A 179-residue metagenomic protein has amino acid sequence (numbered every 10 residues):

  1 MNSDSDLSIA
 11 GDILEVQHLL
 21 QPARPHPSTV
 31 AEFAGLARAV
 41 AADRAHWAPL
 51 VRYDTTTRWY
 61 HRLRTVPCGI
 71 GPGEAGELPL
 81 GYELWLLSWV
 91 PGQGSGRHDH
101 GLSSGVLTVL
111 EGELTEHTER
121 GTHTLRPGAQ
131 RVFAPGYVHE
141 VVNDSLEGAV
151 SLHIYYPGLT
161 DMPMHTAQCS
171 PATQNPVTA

Functional and structural regions predicted by a protein language model:
M1-H46: N-terminal leader/capping segments at the start of a protein or of a new domain
P49-P91: A short glycine-rich, His/Asp/Glu-containing loop-to-beta-strand
W85-H100, A134-G136: Conserved short histidine dyad/triad with adjacent acidic residue
P91, L102-H117: Glycine- and acidic-residue-biased ligand/ion/polar-headgroup-sensing regions
G96-D99, E116-H117, V138-S145: Short beta-strand His + acidic residue motifs that chelate non-heme Fe in jelly-roll/DSBH and cupin folds
V106, T118-H139: Short acidic-glycine-tyrosine-enriched beta hairpin
V106-T108, L146-M162: A short hydrophobic beta-strand segment most commonly corresponding to one strand of the jelly-roll/cupin
P157-A179: Extended, aromatic/histidine-rich regions of cofactor-dependent oxidoreductases associated with respiratory
